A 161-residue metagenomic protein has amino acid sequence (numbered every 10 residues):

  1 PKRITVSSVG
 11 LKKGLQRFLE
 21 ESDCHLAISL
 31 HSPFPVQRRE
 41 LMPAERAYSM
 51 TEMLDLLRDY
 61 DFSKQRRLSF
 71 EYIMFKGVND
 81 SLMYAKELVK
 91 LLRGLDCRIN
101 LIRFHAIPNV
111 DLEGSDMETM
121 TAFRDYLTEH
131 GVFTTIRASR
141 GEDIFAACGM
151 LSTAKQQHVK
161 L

Functional and structural regions predicted by a protein language model:
P1-H130: Conserved AdoMet/S-adenosylmethionine-binding subsite of the radical SAM
L101, T135-A138: A structural preference for short, hydrophobic beta-strand core positions in alpha/beta folds
E129, S139-L161: Radical SAM enzyme core and accessory elements
